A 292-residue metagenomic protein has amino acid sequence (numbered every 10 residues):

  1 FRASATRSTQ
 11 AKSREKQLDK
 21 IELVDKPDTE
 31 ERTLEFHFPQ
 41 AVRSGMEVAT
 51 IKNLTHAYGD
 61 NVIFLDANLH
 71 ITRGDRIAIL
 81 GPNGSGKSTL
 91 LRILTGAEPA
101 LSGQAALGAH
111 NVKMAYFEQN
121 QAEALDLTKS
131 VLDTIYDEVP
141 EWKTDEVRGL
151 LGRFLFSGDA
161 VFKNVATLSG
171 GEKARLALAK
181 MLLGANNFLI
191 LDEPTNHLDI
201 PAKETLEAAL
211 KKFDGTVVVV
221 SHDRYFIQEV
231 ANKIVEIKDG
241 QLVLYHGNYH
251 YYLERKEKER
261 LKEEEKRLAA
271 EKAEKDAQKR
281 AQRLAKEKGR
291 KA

Functional and structural regions predicted by a protein language model:
F1-R7, L18-D28, R255-K272: C-terminal boundary and immediately downstream tail of ABC-type ATPase nucleotide-binding domains
S4-A11, A41-G45: Conserved phosphate/pyrophosphate-binding and hydrolysis machinery centered on Walker-type P-loop NTPases, extending
R14: Long, charge-dense, solvent-exposed interaction surfaces that engage phosphate-rich ligands
R32-T33, H37-R283, K288, A292: ABC ATP-binding cassette signature C-motif
